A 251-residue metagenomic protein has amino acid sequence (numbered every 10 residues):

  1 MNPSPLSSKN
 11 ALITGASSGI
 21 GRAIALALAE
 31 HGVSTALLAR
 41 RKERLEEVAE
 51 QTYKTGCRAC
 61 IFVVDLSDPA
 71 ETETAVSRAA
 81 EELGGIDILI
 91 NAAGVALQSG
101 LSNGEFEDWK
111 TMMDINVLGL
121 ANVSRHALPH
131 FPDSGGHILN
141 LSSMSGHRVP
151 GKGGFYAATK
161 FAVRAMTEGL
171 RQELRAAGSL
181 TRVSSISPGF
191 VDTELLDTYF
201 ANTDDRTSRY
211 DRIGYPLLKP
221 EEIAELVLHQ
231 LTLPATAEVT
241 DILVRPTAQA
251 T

Functional and structural regions predicted by a protein language model:
S17-S18: Conserved glycine-rich cofactor-binding loop
H31-V48: Conserved glycine-rich Rossmann-like NAD(P)H-binding loop of the short-chain dehydrogenase/reductase
E43, V63-T74, F106: The beta1-alpha1 cofactor-binding region of Rossmann-like NAD(H)/NADP(H)-dependent oxidoreductases
G100-L101, E105-T111: Substrate-binding pocket helix/loop in short-chain dehydrogenase/reductase
S124, T159: Active-site helix of classical SDR
S143: Residue(s) in the substrate-gating loop at a strand-loop-helix junction that position the organic substrate next
T181, S185-I186, D205-T251: C-terminal helical subdomain
